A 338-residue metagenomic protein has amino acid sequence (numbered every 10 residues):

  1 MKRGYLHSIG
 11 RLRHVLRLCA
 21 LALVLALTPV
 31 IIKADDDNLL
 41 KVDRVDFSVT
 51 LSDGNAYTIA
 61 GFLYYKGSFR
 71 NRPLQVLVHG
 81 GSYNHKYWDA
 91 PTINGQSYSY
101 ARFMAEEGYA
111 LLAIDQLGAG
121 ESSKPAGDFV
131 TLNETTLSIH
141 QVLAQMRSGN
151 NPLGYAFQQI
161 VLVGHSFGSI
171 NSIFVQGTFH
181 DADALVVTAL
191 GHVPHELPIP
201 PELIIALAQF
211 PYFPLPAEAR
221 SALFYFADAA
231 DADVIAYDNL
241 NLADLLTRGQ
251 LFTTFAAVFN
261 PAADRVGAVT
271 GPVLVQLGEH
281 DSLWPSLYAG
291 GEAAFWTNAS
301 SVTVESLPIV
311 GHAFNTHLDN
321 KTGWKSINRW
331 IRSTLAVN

Functional and structural regions predicted by a protein language model:
D36-R70: N-terminal cap/lid segment of alpha/beta-hydrolase-fold proteins
F69-Y109: Short, surface-exposed "cap/lid" segments of acyl-processing enzymes
F129-P152: Alpha/beta-hydrolase active-site loop
P152-S166: Alpha/beta-hydrolase fold nucleophile elbow
V163-R248: Alpha/beta-hydrolase-fold enzymes
V269, V275-L277: Short beta-strand/loop motif that positions the catalytic acidic residue of the alpha/beta-hydrolase fold
G278, S282-G290: Conserved alpha/beta-hydrolase "acid-adjacent" motif
V310-K321: Catalytic histidine-centered segment of alpha/beta-hydrolase-like enzymes
